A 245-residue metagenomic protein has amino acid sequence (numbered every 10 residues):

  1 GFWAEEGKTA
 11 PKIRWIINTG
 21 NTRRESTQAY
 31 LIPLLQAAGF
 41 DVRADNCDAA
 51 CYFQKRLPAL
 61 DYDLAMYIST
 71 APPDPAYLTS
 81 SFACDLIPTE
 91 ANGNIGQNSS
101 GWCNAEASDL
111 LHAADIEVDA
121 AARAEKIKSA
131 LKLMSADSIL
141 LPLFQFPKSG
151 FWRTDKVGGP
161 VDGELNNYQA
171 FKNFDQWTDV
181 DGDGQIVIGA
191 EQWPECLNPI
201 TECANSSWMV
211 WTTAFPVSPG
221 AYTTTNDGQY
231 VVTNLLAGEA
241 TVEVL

Functional and structural regions predicted by a protein language model:
G1-A71, S99, A120, Q145 (+1 more regions): Ligand/substrate-recognition segments at binding pockets and active sites
G1-P33, A37, C103-L110, A122-L133 (+1 more regions): Append "and occasionally in soluble cytosolic enzymes with long acidic Gly/Pro-rich linkers
W3, L78-F82, W102, V157 (+1 more regions): Short clusters of hydrophobic/aromatic residues that line enzyme substrate/ligand-binding pockets
A10, S138, D183-Q185, P216: Extracytoplasmic
R14, A37, D41-F53, P58-L60 (+3 more regions): Extracytoplasmic/peripheral linker and loop segments enriched in polar/acidic and small residues with frequent Thr/Pro
E25-A29, P75-T79, Q145, T154-K156 (+1 more regions): Short, solvent-exposed loop/turn and secondary-structure capping segments
G150-V187: Long beta-strand-rich cores associated with HINT superfamily self-processing modules
G189-L245: N-terminal lobe/hinge region of extracytoplasmic solute-binding protein
